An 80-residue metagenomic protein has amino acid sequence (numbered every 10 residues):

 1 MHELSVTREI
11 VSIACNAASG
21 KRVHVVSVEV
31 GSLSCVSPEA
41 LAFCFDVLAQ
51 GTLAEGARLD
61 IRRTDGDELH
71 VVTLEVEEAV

Functional and structural regions predicted by a protein language model:
M1-V80: Charge-rich, low-complexity N-terminal segments
